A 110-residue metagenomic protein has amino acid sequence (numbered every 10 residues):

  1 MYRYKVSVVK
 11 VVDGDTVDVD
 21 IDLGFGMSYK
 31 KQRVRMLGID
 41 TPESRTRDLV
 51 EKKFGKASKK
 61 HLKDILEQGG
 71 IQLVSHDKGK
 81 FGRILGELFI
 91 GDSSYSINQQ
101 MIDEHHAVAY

Functional and structural regions predicted by a protein language model:
M1-Y110: Small beta-barrel nucleic-acid-binding modules, primarily SNase/OB-fold domains and secondarily Tudor-like barrels
